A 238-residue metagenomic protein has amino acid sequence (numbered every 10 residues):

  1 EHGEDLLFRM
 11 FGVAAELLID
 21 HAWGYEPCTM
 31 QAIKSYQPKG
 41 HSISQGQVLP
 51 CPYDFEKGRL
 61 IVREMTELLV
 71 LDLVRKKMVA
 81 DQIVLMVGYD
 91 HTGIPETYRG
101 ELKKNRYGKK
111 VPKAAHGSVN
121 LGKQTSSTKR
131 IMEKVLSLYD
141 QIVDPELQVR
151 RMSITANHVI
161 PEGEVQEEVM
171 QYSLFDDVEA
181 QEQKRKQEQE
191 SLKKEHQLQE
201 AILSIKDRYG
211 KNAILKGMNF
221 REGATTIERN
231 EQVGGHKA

Functional and structural regions predicted by a protein language model:
E1-Q148, V169: DNA-contacting surface of Y-family translesion DNA polymerases
K110-A238: Acidic, metal-coordinating catalytic segment for phosphate/diphosphate chemistry, firing primarily on the Nudix
